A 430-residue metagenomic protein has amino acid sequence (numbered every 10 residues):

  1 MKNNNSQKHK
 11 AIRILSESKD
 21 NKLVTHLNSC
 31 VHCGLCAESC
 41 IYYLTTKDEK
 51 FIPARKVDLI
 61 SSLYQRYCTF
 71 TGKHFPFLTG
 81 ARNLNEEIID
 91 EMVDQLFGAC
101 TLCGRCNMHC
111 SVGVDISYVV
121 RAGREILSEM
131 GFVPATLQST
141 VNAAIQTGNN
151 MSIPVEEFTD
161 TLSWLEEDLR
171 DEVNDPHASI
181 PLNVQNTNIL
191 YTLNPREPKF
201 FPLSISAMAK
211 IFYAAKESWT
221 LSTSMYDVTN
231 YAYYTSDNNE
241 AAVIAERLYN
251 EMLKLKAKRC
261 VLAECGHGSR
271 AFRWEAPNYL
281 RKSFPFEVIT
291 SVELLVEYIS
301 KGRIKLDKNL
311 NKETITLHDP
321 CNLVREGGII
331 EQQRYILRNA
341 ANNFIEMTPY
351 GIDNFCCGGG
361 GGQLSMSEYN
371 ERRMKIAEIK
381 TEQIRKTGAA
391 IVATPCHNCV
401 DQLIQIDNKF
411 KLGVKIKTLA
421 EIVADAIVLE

Functional and structural regions predicted by a protein language model:
M1-K22, L59-E91, I330-A341, S365-E368 (+1 more regions): Short, charged low-complexity linear segments at domain edges
M1-P53: Long, charged N-terminal interaction/targeting segments
S16-C33, E86-R105, K254-L255, N342-N354 (+1 more regions): Immediate flanking context of iron-sulfur cluster ligation sites
S18-V24, V57, L63-A263, H267-N278: Iron-sulfur-cluster electron-transfer modules
C30-C36, C40, C100-C106, C110 (+4 more regions): Short cysteine clusters
E38-Y67, M108-L127, G328, G362-I376 (+1 more regions): Iron-sulfur (Fe-S) cluster-binding segments and ferredoxin-like electron-carrier domains, especially [2Fe-2S]
G113, R196-F286, N322-A341, I345-E430: Cofactor-cradling patches in redox/metallo enzymes
E297-N339: C-terminal amphipathic alpha-helical segment
